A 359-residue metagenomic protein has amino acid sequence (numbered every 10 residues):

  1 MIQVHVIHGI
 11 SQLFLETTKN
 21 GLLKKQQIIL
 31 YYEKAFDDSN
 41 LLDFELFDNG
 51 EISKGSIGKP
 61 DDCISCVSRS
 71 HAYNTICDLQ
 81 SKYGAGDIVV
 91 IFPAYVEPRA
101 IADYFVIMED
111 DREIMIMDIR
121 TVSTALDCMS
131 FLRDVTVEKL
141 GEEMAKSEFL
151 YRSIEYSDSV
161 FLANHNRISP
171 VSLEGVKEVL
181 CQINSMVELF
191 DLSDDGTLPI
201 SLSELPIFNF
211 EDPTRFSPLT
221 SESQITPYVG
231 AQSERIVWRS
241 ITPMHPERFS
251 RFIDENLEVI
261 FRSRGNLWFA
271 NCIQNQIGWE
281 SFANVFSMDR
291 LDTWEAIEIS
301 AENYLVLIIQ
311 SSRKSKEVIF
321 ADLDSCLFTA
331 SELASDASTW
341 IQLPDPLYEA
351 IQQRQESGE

Functional and structural regions predicted by a protein language model:
M1, L257, N271, I297-E302: A structural signal for short secondary-structure junctions
I2-R133: Nucleotide-state-sensitive switch-loop elements of NTP-binding domains
H5, V90, V160-F161, E234-R239 (+1 more regions): Short cationic amphipathic helices and targeting signals
L13-E16, D38, A270-I277, R313-I319: Short, surface-exposed beta-strand/loop "edge" segments at domain boundaries and coil↔beta transitions
G21-K25, E45-D48, V106, K177-C181 (+2 more regions): Short, solvent-exposed amphipathic alpha-helical segments in soluble enzyme and RNA/protein-processing domains
F36-N40, I114, F131, E138-W294 (+1 more regions): C-terminal accessory "lid"/substrate-recognition subdomains
A100-I107, Y156, G175-V179, D322: Alpha-helical scaffold elements adjacent to nucleotide-binding pockets in ATP/GTP-utilizing enzyme cores
E298-E359: Generic C-terminus detector
